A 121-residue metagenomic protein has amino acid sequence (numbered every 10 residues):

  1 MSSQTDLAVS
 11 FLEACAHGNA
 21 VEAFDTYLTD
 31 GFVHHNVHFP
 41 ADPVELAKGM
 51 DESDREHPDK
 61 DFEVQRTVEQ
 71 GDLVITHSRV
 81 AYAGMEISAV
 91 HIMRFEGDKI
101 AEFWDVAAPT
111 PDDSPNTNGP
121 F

Functional and structural regions predicted by a protein language model:
S2-D30: Short acidic-aromatic low-complexity motifs
N19-Q70: A solvent-exposed, acidic/Ser-Thr-rich amphipathic alpha-helical stretch
F24, E69-L73, M93-A101: Short, solvent-exposed coil/turn segments at beta-strand boundaries
H35, H77, F103-W104: Beta-strand residues in well-ordered beta-sheet regions across diverse protein folds
K60-F62, M85-H91: Short, surface-exposed coil-to-beta transition loops
I75-A83: Short beta-strand segments that buttress and anchor functional surface loops
A81, M93, V106-A107: A generic structural motif
V106-F121: Low-complexity, intrinsically disordered terminal/linker segments enriched in charged and Gly/Pro repeats
